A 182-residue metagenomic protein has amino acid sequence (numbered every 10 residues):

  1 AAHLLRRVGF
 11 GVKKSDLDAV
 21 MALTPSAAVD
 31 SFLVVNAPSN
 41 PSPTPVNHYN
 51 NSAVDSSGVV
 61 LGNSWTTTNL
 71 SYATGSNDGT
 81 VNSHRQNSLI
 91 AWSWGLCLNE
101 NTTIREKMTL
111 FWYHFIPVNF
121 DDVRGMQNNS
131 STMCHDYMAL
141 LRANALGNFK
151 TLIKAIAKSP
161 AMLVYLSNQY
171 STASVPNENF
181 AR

Functional and structural regions predicted by a protein language model:
A1-A91, L96-N99, T103: N-terminal module-boundary/linker segments of secreted carbohydrate-active enzymes
V12-S26, D30, V81-R182: Primarily short, surface-exposed interaction patches in extracytoplasmic proteins
